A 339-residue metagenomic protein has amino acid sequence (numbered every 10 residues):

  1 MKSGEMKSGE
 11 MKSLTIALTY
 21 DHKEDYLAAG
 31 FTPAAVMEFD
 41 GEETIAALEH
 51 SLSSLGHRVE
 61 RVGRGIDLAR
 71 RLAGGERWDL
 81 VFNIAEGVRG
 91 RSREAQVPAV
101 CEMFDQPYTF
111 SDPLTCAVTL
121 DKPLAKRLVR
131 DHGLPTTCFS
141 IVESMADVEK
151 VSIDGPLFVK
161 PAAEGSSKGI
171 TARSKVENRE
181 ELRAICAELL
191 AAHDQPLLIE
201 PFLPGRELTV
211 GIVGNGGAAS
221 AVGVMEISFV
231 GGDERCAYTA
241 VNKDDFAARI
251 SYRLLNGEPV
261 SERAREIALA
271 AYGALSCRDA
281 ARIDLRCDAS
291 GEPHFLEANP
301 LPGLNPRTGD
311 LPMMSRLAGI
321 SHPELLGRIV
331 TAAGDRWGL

Functional and structural regions predicted by a protein language model:
M1-T109, L114, V118-L120, L124 (+3 more regions): ATP-binding N-terminal substructure of ATP-dependent carboxylate-amine bond-forming enzymes
K2, M11-L18, A69, A73-G75 (+3 more regions): Active-site nucleotide/adenylate-binding loops and adjacent lid/helix of ATP-dependent enzymes
E24-A29, G165-K168, D233-E234, N305-P306: Short acidic/His/Gly/Ser-rich catalytic and metal-binding motifs that mark active-site loops of diverse hydrolases
T32-M37, T171-V176, L311-M314: Short glycine-enriched, charge-decorated loop/helix-capping segments at active-site entrances that position
V59, P107-Y108, T136, L157 (+1 more regions): Hydrophobic beta-strand scaffold residues
R130-G133, G257-L339: ATP-dependent carboxylate activation and anion-phosphoryl transfer catalytic cores that bind Mg-ATP to form
R179-E266, C287-H294: Phosphate-binding site of ATP-dependent enzymes
